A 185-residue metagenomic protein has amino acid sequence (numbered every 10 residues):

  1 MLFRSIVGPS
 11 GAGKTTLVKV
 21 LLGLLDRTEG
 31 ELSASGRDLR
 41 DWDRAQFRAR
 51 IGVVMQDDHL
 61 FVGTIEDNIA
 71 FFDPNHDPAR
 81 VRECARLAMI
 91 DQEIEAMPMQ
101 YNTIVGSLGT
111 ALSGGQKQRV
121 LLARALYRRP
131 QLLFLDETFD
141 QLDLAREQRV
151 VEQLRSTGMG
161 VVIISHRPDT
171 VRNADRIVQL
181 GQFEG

Functional and structural regions predicted by a protein language model:
M1-L2, V62: Short, small-residue-biased leader/transition segments that mark boundaries at the very start of proteins
V7-P9: The feature captures the beta-strand-to-loop junction immediately N-terminal to the Walker
T16, A49-D57, I65-N68, C84-A88 (+1 more regions): ABC-family ATPase nucleotide-binding domain "signature/switch" substructure
L22: Helix-to-loop junction immediately C-terminal to a conserved catalytic motif
L25-R27, S33, D43, T170-N173: A position-specific signal in ABC ATPase nucleotide-binding domains
G30-R37, F47: Conserved ABC transporter NBD signature motif
L39-G52: ABC ATPase NBD coupling module
A79-Q100: Conserved ABC ATPase "signature" region
